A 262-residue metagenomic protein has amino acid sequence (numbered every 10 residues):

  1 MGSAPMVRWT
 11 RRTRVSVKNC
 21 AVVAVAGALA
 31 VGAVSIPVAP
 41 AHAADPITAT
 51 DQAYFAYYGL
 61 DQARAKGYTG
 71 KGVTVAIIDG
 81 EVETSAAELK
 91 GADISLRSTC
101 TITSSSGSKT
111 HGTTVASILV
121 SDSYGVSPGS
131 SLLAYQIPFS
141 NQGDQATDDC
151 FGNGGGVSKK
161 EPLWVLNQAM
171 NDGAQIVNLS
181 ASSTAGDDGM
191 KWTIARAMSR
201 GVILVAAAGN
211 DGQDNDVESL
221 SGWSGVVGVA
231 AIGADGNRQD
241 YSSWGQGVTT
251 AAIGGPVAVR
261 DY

Functional and structural regions predicted by a protein language model:
G2-R12, K18-G72: Protease zymogen maturation seam
L60-D61, G72, G112-V120, K159-N167 (+3 more regions): Extracytoplasmic/secreted envelope proteins and their assembly/folding machinery, especially bacterial periplasmic
R64-V75, E81-S95, T103-G155, S224 (+2 more regions): Subtilisin-like serine protease catalytic core
T74-I78, S131-Q136, Q175-S180, I203-A207 (+2 more regions): Structural recognition of the beta-strand scaffold that forms the well-ordered cores of secreted hydrolase catalytic
D79, S221-Y262: Extracellular S/T/G-rich loop segment that most often corresponds to the catalytic His/Ser-adjacent loop
G80-T84, C100-T103, Y124, P138-Q142 (+4 more regions): Solvent-exposed loop/turn segments at secondary-structure junctions within structured extracellular/periplasmic domains
S104-T113, L179, D211-Q213, Y262: Gly/Ser-rich catalytic serine loop of serine hydrolases
N141-G222: Substrate-binding/access-modulating region of protease and related hydrolase catalytic domains
